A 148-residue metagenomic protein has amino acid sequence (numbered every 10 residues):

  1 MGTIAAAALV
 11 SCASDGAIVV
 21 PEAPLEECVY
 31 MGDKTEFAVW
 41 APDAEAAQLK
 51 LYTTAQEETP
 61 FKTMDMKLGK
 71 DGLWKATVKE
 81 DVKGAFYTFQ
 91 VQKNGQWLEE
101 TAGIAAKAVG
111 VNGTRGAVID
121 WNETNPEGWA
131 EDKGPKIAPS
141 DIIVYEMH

Functional and structural regions predicted by a protein language model:
M1-G2: N-terminal export leaders
A5-A6, V39: Hydrophobic helical h-region of N-terminal Sec-dependent signal peptides in bacterial secretory/periplasmic proteins
A8-S11: C-terminal motif of bacterial Sec signal peptides marking the signal peptidase cleavage site
S14-E36, L68-E146: The feature marks proteins involved in alpha-glucan
W40-A47, V82: Short proline/glycine-enriched turn/loop motifs at strand-loop junctions of beta-rich domains
A47-L49, Y87: Short beta-strand elements bearing conserved aromatic residues within extracellular beta-rich modules
Y52-E58, N94: Change "in extracellular beta-sheet-rich domains … of secreted and cell-surface proteins" to "in beta-sheet-rich domains
P60-G69: Solvent-exposed serine/threonine-rich low-complexity stretches and specific carbohydrate-binding patches
